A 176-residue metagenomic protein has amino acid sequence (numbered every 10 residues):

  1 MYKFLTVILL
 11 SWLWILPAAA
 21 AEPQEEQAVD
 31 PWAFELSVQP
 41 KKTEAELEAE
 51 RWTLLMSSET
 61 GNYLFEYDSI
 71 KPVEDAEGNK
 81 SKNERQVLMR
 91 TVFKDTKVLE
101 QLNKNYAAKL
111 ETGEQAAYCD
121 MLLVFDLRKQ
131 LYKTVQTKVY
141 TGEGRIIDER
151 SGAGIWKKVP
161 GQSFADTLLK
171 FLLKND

Functional and structural regions predicted by a protein language model:
M1-F4: Positively charged n-region of N-terminal signal peptides that target proteins for export
T6-I15: Bacterial N-terminal signal peptides
A18: Cys/His-rich metal-coordination motifs, chiefly Zn-binding "fingers/knuckles"
A21-D120, D126-D176: N-terminal secretory-pathway/extracellular module detecting exported/lumenal segments and adjacent signal-anchor/first
